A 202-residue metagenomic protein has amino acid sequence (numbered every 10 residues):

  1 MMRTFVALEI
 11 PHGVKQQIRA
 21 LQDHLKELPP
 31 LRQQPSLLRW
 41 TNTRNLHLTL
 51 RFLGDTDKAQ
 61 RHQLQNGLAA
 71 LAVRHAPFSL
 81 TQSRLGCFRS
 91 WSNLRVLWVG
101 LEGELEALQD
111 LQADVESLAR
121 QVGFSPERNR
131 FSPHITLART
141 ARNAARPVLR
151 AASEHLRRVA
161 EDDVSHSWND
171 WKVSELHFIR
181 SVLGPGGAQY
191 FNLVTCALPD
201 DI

Functional and structural regions predicted by a protein language model:
M1-I202: Histidine-dependent nucleotide/RNA phosphoesterase domain, centered on the 2H-phosphoesterase fold with its duplicated
